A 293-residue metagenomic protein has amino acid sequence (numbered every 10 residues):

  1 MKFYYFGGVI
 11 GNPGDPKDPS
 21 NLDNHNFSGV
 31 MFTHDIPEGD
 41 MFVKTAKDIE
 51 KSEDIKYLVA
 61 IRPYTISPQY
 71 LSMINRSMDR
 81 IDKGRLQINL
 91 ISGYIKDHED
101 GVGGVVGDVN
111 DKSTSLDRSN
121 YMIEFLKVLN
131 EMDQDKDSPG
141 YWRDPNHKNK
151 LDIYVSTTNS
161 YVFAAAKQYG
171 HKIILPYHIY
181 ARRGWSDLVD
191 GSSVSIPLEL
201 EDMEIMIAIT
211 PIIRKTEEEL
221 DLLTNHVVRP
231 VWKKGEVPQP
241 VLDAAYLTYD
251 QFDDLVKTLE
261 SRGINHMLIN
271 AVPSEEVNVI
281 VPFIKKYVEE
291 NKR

Functional and structural regions predicted by a protein language model:
M1-R293: Active-site-adjacent structural elements that line small-molecule/cofactor binding pockets in enzymes
